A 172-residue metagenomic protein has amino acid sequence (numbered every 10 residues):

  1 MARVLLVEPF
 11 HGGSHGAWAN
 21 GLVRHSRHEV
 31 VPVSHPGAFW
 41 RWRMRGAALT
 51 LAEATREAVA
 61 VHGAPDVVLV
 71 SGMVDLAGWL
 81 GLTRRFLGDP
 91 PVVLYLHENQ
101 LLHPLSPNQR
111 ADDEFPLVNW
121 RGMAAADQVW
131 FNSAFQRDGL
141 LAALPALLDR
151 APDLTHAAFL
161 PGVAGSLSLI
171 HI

Functional and structural regions predicted by a protein language model:
M1-P65: N-terminal subdomain of nucleotide-sugar transferases
L5, R56-L82, G88, V93-Y95 (+1 more regions): Short N-terminal targeting/anchoring amphipathic segment
G13-H15, W40-R41, L76-W79, L101-P104 (+1 more regions): Short catalytic/ligand-binding loop motif for oxyanion handling, primarily in non-cytosolic enzymes, centered on
F39, A77, L96-R110, A125-Q128: A short, histidine- and acid-enriched strand-loop-helix "catalytic/donor-clamping" loop that lines the nucleotide-sugar
T83-D89, G122-A124, P161-G162: Short, conserved loop/helix-junction motifs that constitute active-site signature segments in enzyme catalytic cores
L102-R121, L147-T155: Nucleotide-sugar donor phosphate/pyrophosphate-binding loop at the beta->alpha transition of glycosyltransferases
A126-S166: A short, active-site helix/loop in glycosyltransferases that binds the activated sugar's phosphate group
I170-I172: Conserved small/polar residues in nucleotide/adenosyl-binding loops
